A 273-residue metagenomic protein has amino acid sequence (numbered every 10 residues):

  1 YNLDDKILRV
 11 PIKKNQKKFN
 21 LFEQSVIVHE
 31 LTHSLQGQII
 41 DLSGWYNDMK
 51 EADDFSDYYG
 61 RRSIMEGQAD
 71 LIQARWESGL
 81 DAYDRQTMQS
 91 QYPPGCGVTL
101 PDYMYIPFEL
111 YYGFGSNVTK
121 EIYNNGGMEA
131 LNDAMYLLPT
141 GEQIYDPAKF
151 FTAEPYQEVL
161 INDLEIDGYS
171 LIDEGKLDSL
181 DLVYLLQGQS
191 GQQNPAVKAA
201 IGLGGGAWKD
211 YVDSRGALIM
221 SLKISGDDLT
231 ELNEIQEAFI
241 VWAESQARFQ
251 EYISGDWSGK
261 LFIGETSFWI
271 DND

Functional and structural regions predicted by a protein language model:
Y1-D5, N20: Glycine/alanine-rich phosphate-binding loops at beta-alpha junctions
R9-V28, G60: Short pre-active-site segment immediately N-terminal to the catalytic Zn-binding motif
F22-V28, L35, F55-Y58, V212-T230 (+2 more regions): A short, solvent-exposed beta-edge/loop patch
S25-L42, E66-D70, T119: Active-site recognition of the HExxH zinc-binding catalytic motif
I39-I40, Y46-Q91: Post-HExxH zinc-binding segment in Zn-dependent metallohydrolases
W45, L80-Q89, M128-Y136, E251-Y252: Surface-exposed patches in mature extracellular/periplasmic domains of secreted proteins
T99-A217: Pan-zinc metallopeptidase signature
G127-N132, S225-F249: Extended intrinsically disordered, low-complexity coil regions enriched in Ser, Thr, Gly, Ala and often Pro
